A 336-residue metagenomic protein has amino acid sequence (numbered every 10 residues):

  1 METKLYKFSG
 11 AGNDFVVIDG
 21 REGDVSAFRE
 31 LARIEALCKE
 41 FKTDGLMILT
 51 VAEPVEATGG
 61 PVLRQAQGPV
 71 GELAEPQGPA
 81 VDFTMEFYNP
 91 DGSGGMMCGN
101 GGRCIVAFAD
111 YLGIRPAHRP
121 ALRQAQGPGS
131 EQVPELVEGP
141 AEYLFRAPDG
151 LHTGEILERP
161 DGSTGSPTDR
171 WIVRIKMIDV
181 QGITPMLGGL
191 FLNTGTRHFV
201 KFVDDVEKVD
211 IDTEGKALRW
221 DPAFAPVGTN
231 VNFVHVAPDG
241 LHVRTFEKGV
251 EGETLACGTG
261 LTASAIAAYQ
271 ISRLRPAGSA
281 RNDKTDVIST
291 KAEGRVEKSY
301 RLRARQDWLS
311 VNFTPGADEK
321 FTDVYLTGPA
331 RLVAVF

Functional and structural regions predicted by a protein language model:
M1-R119, E135-G162, V200-L274, N282-F336: A glycine-rich beta-to-alpha transition motif near the start of alpha/beta enzyme domains, typified by
A32, Q124, E131: Short, aromatic/basic amphipathic alpha-helical patches
L63-R64, L122-P128: Long, intrinsically disordered low-complexity tandem-repeat segments
S130, L190, P276-G278: Short N-terminal alpha-helical targeting/association segments
D169-G188, K216: Active-site glycine-rich loop that binds ribose-phosphate moieties when present
G182-I183, L187-K208: Internal active-site segments that recognize and position negatively charged phosphoryl groups and nucleotide moieties
